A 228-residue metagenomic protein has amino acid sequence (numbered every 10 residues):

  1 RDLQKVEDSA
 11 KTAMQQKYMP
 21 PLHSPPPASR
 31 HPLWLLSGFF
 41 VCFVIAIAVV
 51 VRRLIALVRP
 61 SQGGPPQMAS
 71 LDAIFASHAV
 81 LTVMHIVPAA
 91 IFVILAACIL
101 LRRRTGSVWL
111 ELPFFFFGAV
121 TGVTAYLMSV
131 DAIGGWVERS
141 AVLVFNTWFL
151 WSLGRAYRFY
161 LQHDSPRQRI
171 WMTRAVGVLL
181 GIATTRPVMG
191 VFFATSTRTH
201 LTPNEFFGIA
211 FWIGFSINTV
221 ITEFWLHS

Functional and structural regions predicted by a protein language model:
R1-Y18: N-terminal amphipathic/basic-hydrophobic helices that include classical n-h-c signal peptides and signal-anchor
Q16-S228: Alpha-helical membrane insertion/targeting regions
